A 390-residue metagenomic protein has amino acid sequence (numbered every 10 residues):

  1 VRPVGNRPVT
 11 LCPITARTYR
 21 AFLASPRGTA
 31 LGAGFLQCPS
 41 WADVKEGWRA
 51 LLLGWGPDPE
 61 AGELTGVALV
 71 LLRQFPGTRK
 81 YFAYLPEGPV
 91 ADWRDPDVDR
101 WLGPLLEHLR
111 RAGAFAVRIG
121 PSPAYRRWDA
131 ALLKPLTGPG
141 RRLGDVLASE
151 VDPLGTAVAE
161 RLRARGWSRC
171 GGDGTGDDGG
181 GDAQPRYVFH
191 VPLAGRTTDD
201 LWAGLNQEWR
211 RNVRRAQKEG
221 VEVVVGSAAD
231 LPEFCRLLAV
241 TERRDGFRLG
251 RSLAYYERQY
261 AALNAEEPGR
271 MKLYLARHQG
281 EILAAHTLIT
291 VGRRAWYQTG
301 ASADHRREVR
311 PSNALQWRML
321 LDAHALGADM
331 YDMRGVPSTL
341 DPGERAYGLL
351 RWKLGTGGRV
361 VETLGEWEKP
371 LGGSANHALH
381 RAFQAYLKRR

Functional and structural regions predicted by a protein language model:
R2, P13-A16, A124, W128-R196 (+1 more regions): Active-site/acyl-donor-binding loops of N-acyltransferases
P8-A61, T65-R79, P123-R126, E150-P153 (+1 more regions): A conserved beta-strand-loop-helix scaffold within acyl/acetyltransferase catalytic domains
P76-K80, W93, R118, Y125-A130 (+1 more regions): Short catalytic/ligand-binding loop motif for oxyanion handling, primarily in non-cytosolic enzymes, centered on
F82-Y84: Catalytic phosphate/metal-binding cores of nucleic-acid and nucleotide-processing enzymes, i.e., regions that mediate
P86-R94, G144-S149, R306-R307: The substrate-binding groove and active-site-proximal loops of carbohydrate-active enzymes, especially glycoside
D99-G113: Short, basic/hydrophobic alpha-helical segments
P104, Q259-A378: Aromatic (often tryptophan-rich) hydrophobic motifs at membrane interfaces
G113-P121, M330: A short amphipathic beta-strand at an alpha->beta junction
